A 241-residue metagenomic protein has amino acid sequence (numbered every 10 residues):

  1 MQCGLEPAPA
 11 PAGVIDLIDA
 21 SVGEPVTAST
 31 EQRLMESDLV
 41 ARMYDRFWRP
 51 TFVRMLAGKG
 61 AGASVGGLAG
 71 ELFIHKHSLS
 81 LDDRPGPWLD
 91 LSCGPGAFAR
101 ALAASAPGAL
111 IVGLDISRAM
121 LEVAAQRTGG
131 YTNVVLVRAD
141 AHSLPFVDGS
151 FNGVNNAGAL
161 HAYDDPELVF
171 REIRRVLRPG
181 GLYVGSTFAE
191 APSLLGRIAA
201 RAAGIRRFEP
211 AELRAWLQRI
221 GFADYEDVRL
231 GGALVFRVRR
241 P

Functional and structural regions predicted by a protein language model:
M1-P9: Short acidic, Pro/Gly- and aromatic-enriched capping/linker segments at domain boundaries
P9-D82, A97-A101, M120: Conserved class I S-adenosyl-L-methionine
G86-S143: Class I SAM-dependent methyltransferase SAM/SAH-binding core
N155: A conserved beta-strand element that flanks and buttresses the S-adenosyl-L-methionine
H161-A162: A short His-aromatic
E167-P179: A short glycine-rich, Lys/Arg-flanked "PGG" loop and its adjoining helix->strand segment in the class I
L182-R237: C-terminal alpha-helical "lid/dimerization" subdomain adjacent to the S-adenosyl-L-methionine
